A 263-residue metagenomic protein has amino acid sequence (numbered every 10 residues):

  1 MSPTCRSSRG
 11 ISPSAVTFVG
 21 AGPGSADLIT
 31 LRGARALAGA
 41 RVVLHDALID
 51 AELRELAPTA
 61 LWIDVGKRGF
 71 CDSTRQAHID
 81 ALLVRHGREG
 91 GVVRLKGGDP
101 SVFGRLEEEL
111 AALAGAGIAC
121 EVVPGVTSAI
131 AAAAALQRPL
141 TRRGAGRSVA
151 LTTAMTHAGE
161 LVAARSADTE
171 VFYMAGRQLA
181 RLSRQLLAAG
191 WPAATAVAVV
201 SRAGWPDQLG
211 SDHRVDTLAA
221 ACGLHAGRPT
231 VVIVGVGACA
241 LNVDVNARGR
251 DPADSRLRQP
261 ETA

Functional and structural regions predicted by a protein language model:
M1-V123, T217-A219, H225: Class I S-adenosyl-L-methionine
C5, P13-V16, R88-V92, R105 (+2 more regions): A contiguous loop/helix-start segment that scaffolds small-molecule binding in enzyme catalytic cores
R6, D99-A167, L209-D212: Class I SAM-dependent methyltransferase SAM-binding "motif I" and its flanking Rossmann-like core
L31, A131-A134, L182-S183: Short hydrophobic alpha-helical segments that form membrane-spanning helices or hydrophobic packing faces of helical
V42-D46, A150-T152, I233: Short, hydrophobic beta-strand segments that form beta-sheet elements in well-ordered domains
A47, G66, P124, T153-M155 (+1 more regions): Residues at the C-termini of beta-strands that transition into short coil/loop
D50-E52, G69-C71, T127-A131, S148-A150 (+2 more regions): Short gly/pro/ser/thr-enriched loop/turn and capping motifs at secondary-structure boundaries
L61-K67, G117-E121, L140-R147, G190-V199: Short hydrophobic/aromatic-enriched beta-strand-loop microsegments
